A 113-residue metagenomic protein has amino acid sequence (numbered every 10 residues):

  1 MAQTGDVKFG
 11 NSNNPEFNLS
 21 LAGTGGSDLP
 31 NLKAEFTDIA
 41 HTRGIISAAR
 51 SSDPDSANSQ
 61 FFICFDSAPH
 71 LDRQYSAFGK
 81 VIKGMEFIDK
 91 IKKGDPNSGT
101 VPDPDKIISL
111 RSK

Functional and structural regions predicted by a protein language model:
M1-K113: Cyclophilin-like peptidyl-prolyl cis-trans isomerases
